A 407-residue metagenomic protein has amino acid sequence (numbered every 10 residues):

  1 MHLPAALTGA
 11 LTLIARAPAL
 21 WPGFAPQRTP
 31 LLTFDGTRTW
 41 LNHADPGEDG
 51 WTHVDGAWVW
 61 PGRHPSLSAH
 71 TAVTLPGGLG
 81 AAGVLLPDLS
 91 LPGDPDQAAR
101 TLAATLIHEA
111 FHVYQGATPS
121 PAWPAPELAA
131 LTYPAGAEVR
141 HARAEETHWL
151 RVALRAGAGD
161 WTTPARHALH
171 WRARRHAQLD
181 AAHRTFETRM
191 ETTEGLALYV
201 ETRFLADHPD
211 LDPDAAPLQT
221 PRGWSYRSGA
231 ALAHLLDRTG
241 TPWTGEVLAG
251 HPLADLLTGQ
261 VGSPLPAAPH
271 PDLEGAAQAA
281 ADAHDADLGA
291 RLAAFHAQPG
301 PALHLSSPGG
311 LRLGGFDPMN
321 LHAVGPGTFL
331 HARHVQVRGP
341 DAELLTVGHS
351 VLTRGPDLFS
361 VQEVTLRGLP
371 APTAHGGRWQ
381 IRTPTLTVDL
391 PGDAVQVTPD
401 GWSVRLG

Functional and structural regions predicted by a protein language model:
M1-P61, A104, H331-R333, V337-P340: N-terminal mature-domain "stem" immediately C-terminal to a signal peptide or N-terminal signal-anchor/transmembrane
H2-A5, G223, A283, D287: Alpha-helix boundary/N-cap detector
T12-L13, T241-G407: Non-catalytic terminal regions of proteins
D49-R100: Active-site scaffold of zinc-dependent metalloenzymes
D96, A104, E127-L128: Sequence context surrounding c-type heme c attachment/ligation sites in exported
A104-A117: Active-site recognition of the HExxH zinc-binding catalytic motif
A117-L179, H183-L211, G229: Post-HExxH zinc-binding segment in Zn-dependent metallohydrolases
A181-E274: Active-site-proximal alpha-helical
